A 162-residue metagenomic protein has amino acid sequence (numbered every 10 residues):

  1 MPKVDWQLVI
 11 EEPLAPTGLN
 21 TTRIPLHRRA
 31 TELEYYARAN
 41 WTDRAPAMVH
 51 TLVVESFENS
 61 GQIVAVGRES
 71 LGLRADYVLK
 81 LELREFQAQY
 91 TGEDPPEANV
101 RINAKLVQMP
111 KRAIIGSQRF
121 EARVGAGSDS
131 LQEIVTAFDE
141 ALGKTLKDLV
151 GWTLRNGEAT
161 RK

Functional and structural regions predicted by a protein language model:
M1-P46, R155-K162: A structural "domain/chain start" motif
V4-W6, N20-T22, R29, A37 (+4 more regions): Envelope-exposed proteins and targeting segments
E11-P13, H27-R29, E82-R84, K105 (+2 more regions): Generic beta-structure capping elements
T31-N40, P110-G151: Short secondary-structure boundary motifs at beta->alpha junctions and helix caps
P46, H50-V54, S60, D139-L146 (+1 more regions): Extracytoplasmic/secreted envelope proteins and their assembly/folding machinery, especially bacterial periplasmic
N59-V66, G151-K162: Surface-exposed helix-capping loop/turn segments at secondary-structure junctions
S60-K111, G127: Surface-exposed short loop/turn segments
